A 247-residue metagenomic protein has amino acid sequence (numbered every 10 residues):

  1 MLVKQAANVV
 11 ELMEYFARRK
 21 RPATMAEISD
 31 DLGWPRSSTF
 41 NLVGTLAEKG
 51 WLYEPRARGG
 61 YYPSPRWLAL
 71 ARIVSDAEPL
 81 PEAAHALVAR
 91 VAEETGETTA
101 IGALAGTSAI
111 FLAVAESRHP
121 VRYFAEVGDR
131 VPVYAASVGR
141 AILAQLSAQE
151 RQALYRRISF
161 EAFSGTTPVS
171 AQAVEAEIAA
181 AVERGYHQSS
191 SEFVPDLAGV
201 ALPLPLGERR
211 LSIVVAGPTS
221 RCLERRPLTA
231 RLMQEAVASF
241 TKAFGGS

Functional and structural regions predicted by a protein language model:
M1-A77, A238-G246: N-terminal helix-turn-helix
V3-A6, G60, S64, A77 (+7 more regions): Short, structured helix-loop boundary elements
Y15, D31, A83-E94, A100 (+3 more regions): Amphipathic alpha-helical regulatory segments at dimerization interfaces that relay allosteric signals between sensory
L52-E54, I101-G102, L204: A structural signal for short hydrophobic beta-strand segments in well-ordered beta-sheet cores
A57-I158: Amphipathic alpha-helical effector-binding/dimerization core of metabolite-sensing transcriptional regulators
F163-S164, P195: Intrinsically disordered, low-complexity polar/acidic regions
S170-S239: Extended hydrophobic
